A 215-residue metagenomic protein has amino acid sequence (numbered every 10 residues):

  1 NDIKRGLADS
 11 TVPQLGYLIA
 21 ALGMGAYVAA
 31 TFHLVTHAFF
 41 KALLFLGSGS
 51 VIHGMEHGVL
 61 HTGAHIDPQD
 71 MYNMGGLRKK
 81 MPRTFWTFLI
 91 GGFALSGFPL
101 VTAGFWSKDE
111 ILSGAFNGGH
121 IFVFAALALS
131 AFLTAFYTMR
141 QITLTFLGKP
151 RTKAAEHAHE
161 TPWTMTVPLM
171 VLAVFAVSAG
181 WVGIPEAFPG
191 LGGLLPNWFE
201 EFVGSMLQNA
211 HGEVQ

Functional and structural regions predicted by a protein language model:
N1-P68: Alpha-helical multi-pass transmembrane bundles of energy-transducing inner-membrane proteins
D2, V12, H37, M74 (+3 more regions): Divalent metal-coordination and catalytic microenvironments
A8, G47-S48, K108, T138-Q141: Hydrophobic/aromatic residues in alpha-helical transmembrane segments
A8-Q14, L18, H57-L100, G118-A126 (+2 more regions): Interfacial and helix-entry/exit segments of alpha-helical transmembrane bundles in multi-pass inner-membrane proteins
L18-G25, W106-F124: Interfacial segments of multi-pass membrane proteins
K41, F45, I121-A158, W181-I184 (+3 more regions): Predominantly late transmembrane helices and immediately cytosolic-facing juxtamembrane segments
I52-E56, S113, M139, T143 (+1 more regions): Membrane-water interface at transmembrane helix exits
S107-G114, E186-Q215: Membrane-interfacial helical/loop segments at transmembrane boundaries in membrane proteins
